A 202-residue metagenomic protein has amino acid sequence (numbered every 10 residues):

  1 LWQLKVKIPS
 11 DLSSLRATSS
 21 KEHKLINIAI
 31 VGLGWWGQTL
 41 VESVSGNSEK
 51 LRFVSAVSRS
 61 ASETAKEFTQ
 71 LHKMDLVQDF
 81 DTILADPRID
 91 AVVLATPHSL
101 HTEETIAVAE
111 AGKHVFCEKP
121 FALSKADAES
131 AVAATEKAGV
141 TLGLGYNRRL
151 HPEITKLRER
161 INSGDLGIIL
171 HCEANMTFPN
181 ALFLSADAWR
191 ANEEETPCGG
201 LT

Functional and structural regions predicted by a protein language model:
I8-D11, L15-L71: N-terminal Rossmann-like dinucleotide-binding module
S55, A91, H171: Short, Asp-centered acidic motifs that coordinate Mg2+ and/or phosphate in catalytic or ligand-binding sites
M74-A134: Beta-loop-alpha module in the N-terminal Rossmann-like domain of NAD(P)-dependent dehydrogenases, especially those
Q78, F116-C117, L142-L144, E173: Hydrophobic residues in well-ordered beta-strands that form the structural core
S130-N147, I168-H171: Rossmann-fold dehydrogenase core element
R148-T202: Predominantly a Rossmann-like dinucleotide-binding segment in NAD(P)-dependent oxidoreductases
